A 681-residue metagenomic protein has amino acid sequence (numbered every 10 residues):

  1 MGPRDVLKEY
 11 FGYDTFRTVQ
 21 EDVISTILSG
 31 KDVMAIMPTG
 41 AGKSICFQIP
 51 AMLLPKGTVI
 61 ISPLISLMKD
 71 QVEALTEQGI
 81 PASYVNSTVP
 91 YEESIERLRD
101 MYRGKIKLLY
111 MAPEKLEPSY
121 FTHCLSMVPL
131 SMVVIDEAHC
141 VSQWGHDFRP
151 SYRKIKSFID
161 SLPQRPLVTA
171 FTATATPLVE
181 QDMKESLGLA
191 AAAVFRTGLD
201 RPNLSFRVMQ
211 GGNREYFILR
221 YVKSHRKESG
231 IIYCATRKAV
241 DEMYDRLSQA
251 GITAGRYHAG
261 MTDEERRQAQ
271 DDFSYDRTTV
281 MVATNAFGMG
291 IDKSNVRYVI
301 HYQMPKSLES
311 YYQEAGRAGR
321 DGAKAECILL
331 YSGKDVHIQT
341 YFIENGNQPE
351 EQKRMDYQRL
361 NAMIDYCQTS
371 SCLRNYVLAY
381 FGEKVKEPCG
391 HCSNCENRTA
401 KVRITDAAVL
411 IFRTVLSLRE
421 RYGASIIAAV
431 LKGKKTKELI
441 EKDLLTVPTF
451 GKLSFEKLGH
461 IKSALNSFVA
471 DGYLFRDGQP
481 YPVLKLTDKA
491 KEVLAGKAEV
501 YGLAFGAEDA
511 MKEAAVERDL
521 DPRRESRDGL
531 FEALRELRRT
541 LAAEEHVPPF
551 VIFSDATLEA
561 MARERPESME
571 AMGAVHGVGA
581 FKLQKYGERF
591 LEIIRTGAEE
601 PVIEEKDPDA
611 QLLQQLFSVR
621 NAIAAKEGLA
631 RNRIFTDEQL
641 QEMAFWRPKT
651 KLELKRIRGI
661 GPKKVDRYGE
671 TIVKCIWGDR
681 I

Functional and structural regions predicted by a protein language model:
M1-P3, D356-Y357, K386-I681: Accessory DNA-binding and partner-docking regions appended to nucleic-acid-acting proteins, especially the terminal
G2-Y10, D14, T18, D22-S44 (+4 more regions): Helicase motor core with emphasis on the C-terminal RecA-like subdomain
T26, H301, Y366, A560-M561 (+1 more regions): Short alpha-helical segment immediately N-terminal to, or the first helix within, an HTH/HTH-like DNA-binding domain
V59-I60, R246: Gly/serine-rich nucleotide phosphate-binding loop at the start of the catalytic core of nucleotide/ADP-ribose-handling
G198-D200, D321, S371, P566 (+1 more regions): Short flexible coil/turn linkers enriched for glycine and charged/polar residues that connect secondary-structure
E326, Y376, H391: The −1 position to Zn-ligating cysteines in a subset of zinc-ribbon hairpins
R359-K384, E536, A543-E545, S618: C-terminal accessory regions
